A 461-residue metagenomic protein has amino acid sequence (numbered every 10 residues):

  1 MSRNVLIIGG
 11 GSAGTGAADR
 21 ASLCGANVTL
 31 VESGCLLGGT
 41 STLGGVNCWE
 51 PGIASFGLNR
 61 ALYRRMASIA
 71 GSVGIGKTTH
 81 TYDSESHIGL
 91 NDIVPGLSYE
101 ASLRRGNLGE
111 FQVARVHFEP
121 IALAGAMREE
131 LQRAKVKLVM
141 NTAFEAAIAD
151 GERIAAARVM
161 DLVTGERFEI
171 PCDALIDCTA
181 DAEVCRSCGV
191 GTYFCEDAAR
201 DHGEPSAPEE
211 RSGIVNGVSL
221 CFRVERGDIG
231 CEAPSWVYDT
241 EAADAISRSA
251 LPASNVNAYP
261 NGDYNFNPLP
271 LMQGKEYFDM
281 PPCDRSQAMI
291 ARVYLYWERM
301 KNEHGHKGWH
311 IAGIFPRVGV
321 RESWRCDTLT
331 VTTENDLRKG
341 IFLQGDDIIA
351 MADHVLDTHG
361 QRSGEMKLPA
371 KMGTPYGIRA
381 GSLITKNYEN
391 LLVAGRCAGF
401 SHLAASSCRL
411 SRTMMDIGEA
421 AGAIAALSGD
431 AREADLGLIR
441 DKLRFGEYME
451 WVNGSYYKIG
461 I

Functional and structural regions predicted by a protein language model:
M1-A13: Beta1/beta-strand and adjacent pyrophosphate-binding region of the FAD-binding site in flavoprotein oxidoreductases
I8, V31-E32: The conserved SAM/SAH-binding core of class I Rossmann-like methyltransferase domains, concentrating on the hydrophobic
A13, L36, T413: Conserved Rossmann-like nucleotide-cofactor binding loop
A13-A17, F168: Ligand-binding pocket scaffold of soluble enzyme catalytic domains
A21: Aromatic pocket-lining residues of Rossmann-like dinucleotide-binding sites
A26, E32-A146, N216-F222: Conserved N-terminal/central alpha/beta ligand/cofactor-binding core
A67-A70, N91-G96, L108-V113, H117-F118 (+4 more regions): Flavin (FAD/FMN)-binding glycine-rich loop and adjacent Rossmann-like elements that form
